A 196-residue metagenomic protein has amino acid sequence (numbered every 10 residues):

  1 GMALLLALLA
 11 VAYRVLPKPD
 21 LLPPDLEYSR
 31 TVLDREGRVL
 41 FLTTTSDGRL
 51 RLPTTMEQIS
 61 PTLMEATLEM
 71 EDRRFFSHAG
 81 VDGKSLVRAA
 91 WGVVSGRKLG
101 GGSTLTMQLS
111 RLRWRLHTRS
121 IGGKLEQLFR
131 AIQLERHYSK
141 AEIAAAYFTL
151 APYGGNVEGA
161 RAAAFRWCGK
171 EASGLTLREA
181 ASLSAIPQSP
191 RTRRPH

Functional and structural regions predicted by a protein language model:
G1-R35, R74: N-terminal type II signal-anchor transmembrane helix that functions as the membrane-insertion/stop-transfer segment
L5-A10, K98, G102-H196: Non-catalytic, structured segments within soluble enzyme domains
P17-L21, R97, L116: Transmembrane helix-loop junctions in multipass membrane proteins, especially transporters and channels
K18, T45-M56, M70, L128: N-terminal post-signal-peptidase region of extra-cytosolic proteins
P24, T55-L105, E158-C168, S173-L183: Flexible, acidic/glycine-enriched loop-and-adjacent beta/alpha segments that face the extracytoplasmic/periplasmic side
L26, R38-L52, A162: Short pre-catalytic segments that frame enzyme active sites
T31-L42, I121: Short acidic N-proximal helix/loop "leader" segments that mark the beginning of a domain or an inter-domain linker
V39, R73-F75, V93, L150-G154 (+1 more regions): Solvent-exposed loop/turn segments at secondary-structure junctions within structured extracellular/periplasmic domains
